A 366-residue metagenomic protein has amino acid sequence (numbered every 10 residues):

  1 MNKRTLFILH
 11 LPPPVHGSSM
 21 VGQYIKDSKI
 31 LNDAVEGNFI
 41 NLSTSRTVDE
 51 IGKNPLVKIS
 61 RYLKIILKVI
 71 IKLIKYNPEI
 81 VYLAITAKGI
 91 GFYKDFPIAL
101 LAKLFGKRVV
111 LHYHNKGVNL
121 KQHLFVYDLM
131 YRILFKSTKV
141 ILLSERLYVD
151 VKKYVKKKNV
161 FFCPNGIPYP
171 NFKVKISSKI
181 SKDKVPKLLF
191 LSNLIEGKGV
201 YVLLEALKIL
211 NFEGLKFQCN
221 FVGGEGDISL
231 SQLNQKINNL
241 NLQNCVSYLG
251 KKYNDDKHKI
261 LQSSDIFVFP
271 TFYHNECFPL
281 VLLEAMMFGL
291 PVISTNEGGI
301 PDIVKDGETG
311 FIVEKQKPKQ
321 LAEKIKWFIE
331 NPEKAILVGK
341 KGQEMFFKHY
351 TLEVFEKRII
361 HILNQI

Functional and structural regions predicted by a protein language model:
L6-I8, K179-K198, L203-L207, C219-E225: Conserved donor-binding/catalytic core segment of Leloir-type glycosyltransferases
N41-S45, L191, Q218-Q232, G250: Glycosyltransferase donor-sugar binding loop
Y131-V174: Donor nucleotide-sugar binding/catalytic pocket of nucleotide-sugar-dependent glycosyltransferases
S231-K252: Nucleotide-activated donor-binding/catalytic signature segment of Leloir-type glycosyltransferases, i.e., the conserved
Q262-C277, L290: Acidic donor-binding loop of glycosyltransferase active sites
M287, P291-S294: Short hydrophobic beta-strand element within catalytic cores of glycosyltransferases and related nucleotide-activated
D306-G307, F311-P318, W327-E333: Conserved acidic donor-binding segment of nucleotide-sugar-dependent glycosyltransferases
Q320, W327, K334-H349, R358-I360: A short, well-ordered alpha-helix in the C-terminal region of glycosyltransferases
